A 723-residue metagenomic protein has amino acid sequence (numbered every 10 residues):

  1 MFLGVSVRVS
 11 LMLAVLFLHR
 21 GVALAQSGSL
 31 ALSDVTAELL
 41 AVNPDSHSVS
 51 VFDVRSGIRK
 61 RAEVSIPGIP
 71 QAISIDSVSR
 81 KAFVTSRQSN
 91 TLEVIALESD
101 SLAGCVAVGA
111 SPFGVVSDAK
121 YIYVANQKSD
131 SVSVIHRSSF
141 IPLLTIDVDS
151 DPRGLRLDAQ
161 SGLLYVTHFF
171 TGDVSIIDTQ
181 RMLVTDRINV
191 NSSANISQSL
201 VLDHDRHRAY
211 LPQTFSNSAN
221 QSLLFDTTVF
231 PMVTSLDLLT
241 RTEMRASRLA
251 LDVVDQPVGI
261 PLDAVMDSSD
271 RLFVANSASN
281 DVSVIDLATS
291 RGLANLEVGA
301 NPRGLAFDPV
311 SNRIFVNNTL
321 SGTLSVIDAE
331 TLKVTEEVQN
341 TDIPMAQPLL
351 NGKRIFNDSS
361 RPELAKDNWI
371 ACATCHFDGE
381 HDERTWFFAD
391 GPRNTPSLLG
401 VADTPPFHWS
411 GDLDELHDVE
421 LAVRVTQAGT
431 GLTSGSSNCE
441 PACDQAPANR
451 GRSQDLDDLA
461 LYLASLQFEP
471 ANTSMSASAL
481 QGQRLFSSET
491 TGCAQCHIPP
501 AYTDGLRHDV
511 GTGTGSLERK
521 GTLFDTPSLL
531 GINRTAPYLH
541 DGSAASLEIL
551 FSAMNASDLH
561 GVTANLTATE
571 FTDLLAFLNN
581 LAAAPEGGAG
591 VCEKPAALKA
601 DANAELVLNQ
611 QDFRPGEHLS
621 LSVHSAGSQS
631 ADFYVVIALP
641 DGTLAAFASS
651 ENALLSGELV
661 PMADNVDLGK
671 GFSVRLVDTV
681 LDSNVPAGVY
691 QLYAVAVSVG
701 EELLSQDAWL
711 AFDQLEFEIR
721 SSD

Functional and structural regions predicted by a protein language model:
A23, I66, V108, V148 (+4 more regions): Conserved loop/turn at the beginning of each blade in beta-propeller domains
A23-S48, G259-L262: Beta-strand-rich domains and repeat architectures in extracellular enzymes and scaffolds, especially beta-propellers
V35-A37, V78-R80, A119-K120, Q160-G162 (+3 more regions): Short coil/turn segments that connect the beta-strands within blades of beta-propeller domains
G154-D158, F170, I177-M182, I196-M232 (+1 more regions): Periplasmic c-type cytochrome electron-transfer domains
K594-L619, E716-D723: Short, compositionally biased P/S/T/A/G/V-rich stretches that sit at domain boundaries
S625-K670: Contiguous segments within soluble domain cores/interaction surfaces
E702-D723: Short beta-strand elements
